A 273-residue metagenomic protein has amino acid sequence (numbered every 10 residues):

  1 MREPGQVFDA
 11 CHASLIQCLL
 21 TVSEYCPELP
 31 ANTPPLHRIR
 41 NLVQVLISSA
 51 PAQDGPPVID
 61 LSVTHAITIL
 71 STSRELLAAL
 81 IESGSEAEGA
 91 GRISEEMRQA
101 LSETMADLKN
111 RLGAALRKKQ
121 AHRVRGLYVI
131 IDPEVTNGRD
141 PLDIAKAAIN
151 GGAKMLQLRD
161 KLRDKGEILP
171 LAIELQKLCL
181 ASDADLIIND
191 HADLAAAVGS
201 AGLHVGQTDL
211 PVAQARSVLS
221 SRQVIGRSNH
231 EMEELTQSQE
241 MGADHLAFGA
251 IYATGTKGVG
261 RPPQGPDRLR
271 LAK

Functional and structural regions predicted by a protein language model:
R2-S200, V218-D244, L271: Conserved N-terminal beta1-alpha1 strand-loop-helix module at the mouth
P141, A145, H204, G258-P263: Active-site-adjacent loop and "lid" segments of alpha/beta metabolic enzymes
K154, D160-L162, Q207-S217, A247-V259: Glycine-rich phosphate-binding active-site loops on the catalytic face of alpha/beta enzymes
Q239, D244-K273: Active-site/ligand-binding-proximal alpha/beta "capping" segment
